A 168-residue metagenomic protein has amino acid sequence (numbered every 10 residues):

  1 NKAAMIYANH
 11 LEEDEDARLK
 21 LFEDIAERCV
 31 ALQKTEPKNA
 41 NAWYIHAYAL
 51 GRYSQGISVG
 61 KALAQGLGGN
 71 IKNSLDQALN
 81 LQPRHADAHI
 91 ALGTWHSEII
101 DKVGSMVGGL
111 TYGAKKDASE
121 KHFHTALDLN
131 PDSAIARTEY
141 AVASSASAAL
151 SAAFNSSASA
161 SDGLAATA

Functional and structural regions predicted by a protein language model:
N1-I6, T94-S97, A136, A141-A146 (+2 more regions): TPR/TPR-like alpha-solenoid helical repeat scaffolds
K2-K38, Y48-R84, T94-A126, A149: Short coil/linker segments at helix-helix boundaries
N39, A91, S157-S159: Acidic, low-complexity intrinsically disordered regions
K121-A149: Glycine/small-residue-rich hydrophobic helix-like segments
S151, S156-G163: Intrinsically disordered, low-complexity segments enriched in small polar residues
